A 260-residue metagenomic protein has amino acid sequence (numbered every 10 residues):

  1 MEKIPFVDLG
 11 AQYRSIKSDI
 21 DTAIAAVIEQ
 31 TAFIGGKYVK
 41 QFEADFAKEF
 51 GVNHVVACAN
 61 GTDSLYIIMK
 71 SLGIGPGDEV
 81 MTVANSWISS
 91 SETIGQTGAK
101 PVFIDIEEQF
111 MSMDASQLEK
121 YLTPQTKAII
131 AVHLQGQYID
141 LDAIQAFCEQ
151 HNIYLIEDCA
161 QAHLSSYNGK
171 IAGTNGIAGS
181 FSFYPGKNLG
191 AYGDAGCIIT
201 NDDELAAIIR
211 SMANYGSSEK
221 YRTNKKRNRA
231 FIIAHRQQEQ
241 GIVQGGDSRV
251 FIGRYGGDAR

Functional and structural regions predicted by a protein language model:
M1-A32, K37: N-terminal "arm"/small-domain region of PLP-dependent enzymes with the aminotransferase-like
G10, A59-T62, A84, D203: Alpha-helix N-cap/helix-start capping motif
Q30-E79, S90-T97, F103-D105, K170: Phosphate-binding glycine-rich loop
A44, D142-Q145, D194: Active-site phosphate/pyrophosphate- and oxyanion-stabilizing loops and adjacent acidic/basic residues in soluble
F50, G75, P124, G173-T174 (+1 more regions): Structured loop/turn residues at beta-strand edges in well-structured enzyme cores
K70-C159, S166: PLP-dependent aminotransferase-like
A162-N168, N175-R260: Active-site region of PLP-dependent enzymes
